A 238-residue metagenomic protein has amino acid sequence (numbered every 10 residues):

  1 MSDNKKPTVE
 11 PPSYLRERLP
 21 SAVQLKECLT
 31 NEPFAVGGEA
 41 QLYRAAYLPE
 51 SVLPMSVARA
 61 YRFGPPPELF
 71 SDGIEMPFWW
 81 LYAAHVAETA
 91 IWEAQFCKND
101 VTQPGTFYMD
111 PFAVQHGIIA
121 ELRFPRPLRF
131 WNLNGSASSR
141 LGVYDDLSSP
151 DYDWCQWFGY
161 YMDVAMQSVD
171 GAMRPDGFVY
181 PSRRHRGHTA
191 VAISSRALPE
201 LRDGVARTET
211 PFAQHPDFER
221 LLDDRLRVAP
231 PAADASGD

Functional and structural regions predicted by a protein language model:
S2-L69, D100-D238: Active-site and NAD+-binding cores of ADP-ribose-processing enzymes
E68-T102: Extended catalytic/binding region for NAD+/ADP-ribose chemistry, centered on the ART fold
